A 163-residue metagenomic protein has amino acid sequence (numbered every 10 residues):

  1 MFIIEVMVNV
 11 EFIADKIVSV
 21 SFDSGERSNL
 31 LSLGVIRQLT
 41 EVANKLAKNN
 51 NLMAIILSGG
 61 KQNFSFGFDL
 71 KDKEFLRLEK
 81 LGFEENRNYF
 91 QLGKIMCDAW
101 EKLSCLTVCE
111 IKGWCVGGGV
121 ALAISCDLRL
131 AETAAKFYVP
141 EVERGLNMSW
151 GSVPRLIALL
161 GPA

Functional and structural regions predicted by a protein language model:
F2-G60: Conserved CoA-thioester-binding segment of acyl-CoA-metabolizing enzymes
V20, Q38-L39, L57, D69 (+3 more regions): Terminal peptide-recognition signature
F22-E26, R77, E141: Short, histidine-centered active-site or binding-site loop motifs used for metal coordination, general acid-base
G34-Q38, L92, A99: Charged catalytic carboxylate motif
G59-I95: Glycine- (often His-adjacent) and acidic-residue-rich active-site loop that binds/positions the CoA thioester
D98-A163: Crotonase-fold acyl-CoA enzyme core
